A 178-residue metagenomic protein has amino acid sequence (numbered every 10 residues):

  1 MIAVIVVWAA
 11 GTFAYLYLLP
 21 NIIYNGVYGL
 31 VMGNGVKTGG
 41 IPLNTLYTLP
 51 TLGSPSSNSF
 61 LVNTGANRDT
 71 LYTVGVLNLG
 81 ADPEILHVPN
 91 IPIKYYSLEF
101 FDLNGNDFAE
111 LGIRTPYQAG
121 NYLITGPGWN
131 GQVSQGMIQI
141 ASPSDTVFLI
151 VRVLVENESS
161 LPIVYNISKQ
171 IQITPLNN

Functional and structural regions predicted by a protein language model:
M1-N178: A compositional/structural signature for long, glycine/proline-rich flexible linkers and loops on extracytoplasmic
